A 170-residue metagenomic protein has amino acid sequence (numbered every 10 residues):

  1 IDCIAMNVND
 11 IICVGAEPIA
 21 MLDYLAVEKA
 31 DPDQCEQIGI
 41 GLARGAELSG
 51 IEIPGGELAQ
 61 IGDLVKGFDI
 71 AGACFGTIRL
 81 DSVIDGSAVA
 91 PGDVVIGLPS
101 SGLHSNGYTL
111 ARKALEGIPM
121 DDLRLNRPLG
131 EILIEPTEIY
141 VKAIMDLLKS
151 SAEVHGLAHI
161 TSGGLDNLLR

Functional and structural regions predicted by a protein language model:
I1-R170: Helix-biased detector of long, well-ordered alpha-helical tracts
